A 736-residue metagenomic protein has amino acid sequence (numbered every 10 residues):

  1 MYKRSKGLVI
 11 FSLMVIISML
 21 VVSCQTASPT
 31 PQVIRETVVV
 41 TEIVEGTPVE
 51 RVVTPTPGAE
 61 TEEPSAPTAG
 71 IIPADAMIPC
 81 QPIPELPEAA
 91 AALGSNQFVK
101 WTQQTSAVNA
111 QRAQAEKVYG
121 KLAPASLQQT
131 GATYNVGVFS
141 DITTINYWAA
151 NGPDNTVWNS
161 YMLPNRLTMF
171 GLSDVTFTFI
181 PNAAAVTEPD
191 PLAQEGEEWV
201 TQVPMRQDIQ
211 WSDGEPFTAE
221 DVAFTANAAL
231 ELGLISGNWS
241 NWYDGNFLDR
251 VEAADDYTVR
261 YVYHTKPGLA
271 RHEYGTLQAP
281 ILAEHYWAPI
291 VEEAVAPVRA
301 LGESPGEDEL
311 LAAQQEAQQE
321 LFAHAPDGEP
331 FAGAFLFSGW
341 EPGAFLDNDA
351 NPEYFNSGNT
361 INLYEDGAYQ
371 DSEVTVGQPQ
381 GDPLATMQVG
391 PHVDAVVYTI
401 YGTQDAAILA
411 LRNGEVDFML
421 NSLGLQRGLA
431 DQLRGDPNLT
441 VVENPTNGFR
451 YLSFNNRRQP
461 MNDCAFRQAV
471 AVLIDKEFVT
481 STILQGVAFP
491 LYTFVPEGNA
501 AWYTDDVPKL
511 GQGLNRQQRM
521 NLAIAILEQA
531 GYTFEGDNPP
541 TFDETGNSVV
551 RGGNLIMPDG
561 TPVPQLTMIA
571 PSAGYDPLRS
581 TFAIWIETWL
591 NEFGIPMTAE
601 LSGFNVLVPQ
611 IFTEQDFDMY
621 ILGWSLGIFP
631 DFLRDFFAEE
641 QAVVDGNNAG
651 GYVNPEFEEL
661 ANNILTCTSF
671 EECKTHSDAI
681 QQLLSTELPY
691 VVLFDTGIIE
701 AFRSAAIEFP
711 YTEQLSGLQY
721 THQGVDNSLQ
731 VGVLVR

Functional and structural regions predicted by a protein language model:
M19, K117-V118, V138, E329 (+8 more regions): Detector for C-terminal structural segments
C24-P87, D382, T386, R736: Ser/Thr-rich, Proline-interspersed low-complexity disordered segments
T56, V136, P342-A344, Q388 (+5 more regions): Ligand/substrate-recognition segments at binding pockets and active sites
E63, P67-D75, P79, L86 (+5 more regions): Aromatic- and charge-enriched surface segment that lines or borders ligand/interaction sites
W101-G120, A132-G196, N227: N-terminal lobe/hinge region of extracytoplasmic solute-binding protein
G120, G137-P164, N182-V186, E215 (+6 more regions): A structural "hinge/loop" feature
Q129, N241-Q314, G328-P342, D347: Surface-exposed binding/hinge segments that line and control ligand-binding clefts or catalytic entry sites
V138, L232-W239, V251, S338-D347 (+8 more regions): Extracellular/periplasmic solute-recognition and catalytic clefts
